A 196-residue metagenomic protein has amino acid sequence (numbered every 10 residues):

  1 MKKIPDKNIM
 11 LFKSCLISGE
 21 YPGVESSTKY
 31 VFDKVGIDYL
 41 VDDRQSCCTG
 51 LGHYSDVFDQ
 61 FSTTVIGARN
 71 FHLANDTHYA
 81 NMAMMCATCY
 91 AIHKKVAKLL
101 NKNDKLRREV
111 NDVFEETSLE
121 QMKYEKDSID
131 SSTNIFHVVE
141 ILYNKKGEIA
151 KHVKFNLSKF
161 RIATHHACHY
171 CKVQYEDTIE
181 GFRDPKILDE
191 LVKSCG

Functional and structural regions predicted by a protein language model:
M1-G196: Iron-sulfur cluster-binding electron-transfer modules in prokaryotic oxidoreductases
